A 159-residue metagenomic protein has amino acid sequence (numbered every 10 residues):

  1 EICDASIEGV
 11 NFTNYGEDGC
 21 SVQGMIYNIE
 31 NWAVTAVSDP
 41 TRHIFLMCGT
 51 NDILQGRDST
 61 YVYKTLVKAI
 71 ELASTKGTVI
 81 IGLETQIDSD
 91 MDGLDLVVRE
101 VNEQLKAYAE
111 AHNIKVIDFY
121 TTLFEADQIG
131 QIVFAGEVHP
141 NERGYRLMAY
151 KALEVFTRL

Functional and structural regions predicted by a protein language model:
E1-T65, D90, L96-R99: Conserved SGNH/GDSL esterase-like catalytic core that processes O-acyl groups on lipids and polysaccharides
A5, A73, Y108-A109: A generic structural signal for well-ordered alpha-helical segments
N11-G16, R42-C48, T78-L83, K115-D118 (+1 more regions): Structural recognition of the beta-strand scaffold that forms the well-ordered cores of secreted hydrolase catalytic
S21, T50, L83-T85, T121: Ser/Thr-centric signal marking residues that sit in or immediately flank functional binding/regulatory motifs
L66-I70, N102: Generic structural signal for well-ordered alpha-helices, preferentially at hydrophobic/aromatic core positions
T75-K76, H112: Helix C-cap/helix->beta junction micro-motif
Q86-L159: Catalytic His-Asp segment of secreted/periplasmic serine-dependent ester chemistry enzymes
